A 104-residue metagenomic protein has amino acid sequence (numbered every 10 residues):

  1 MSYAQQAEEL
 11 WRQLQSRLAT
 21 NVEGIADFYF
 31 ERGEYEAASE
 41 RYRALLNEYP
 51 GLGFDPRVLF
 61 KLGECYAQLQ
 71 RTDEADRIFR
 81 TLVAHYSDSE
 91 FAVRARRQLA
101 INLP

Functional and structural regions predicted by a protein language model:
M1-P104: Acidic, polar-rich low-complexity tracts and alpha-helical solenoid repeat scaffolds
